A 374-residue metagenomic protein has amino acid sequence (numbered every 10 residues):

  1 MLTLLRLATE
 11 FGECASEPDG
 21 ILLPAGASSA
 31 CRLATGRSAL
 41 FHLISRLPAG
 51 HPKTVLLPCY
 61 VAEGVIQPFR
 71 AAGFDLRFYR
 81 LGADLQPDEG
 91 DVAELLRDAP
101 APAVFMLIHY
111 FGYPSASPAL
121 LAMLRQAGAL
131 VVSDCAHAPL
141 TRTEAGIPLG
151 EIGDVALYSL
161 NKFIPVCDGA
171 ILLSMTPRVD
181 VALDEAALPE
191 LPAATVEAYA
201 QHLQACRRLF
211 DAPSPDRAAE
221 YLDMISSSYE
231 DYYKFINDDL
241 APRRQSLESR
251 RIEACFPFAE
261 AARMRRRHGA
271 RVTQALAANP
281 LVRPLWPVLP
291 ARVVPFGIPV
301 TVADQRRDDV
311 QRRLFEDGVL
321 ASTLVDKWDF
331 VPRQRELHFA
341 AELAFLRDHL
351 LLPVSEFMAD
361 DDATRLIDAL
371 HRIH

Functional and structural regions predicted by a protein language model:
M1-H51, S249, E260, R372-H374: Conserved PLP-binding active-site segment in aminotransferase class I/II-type PLP enzymes
G20, P24-C31, V61, M106 (+1 more regions): PLP-dependent aminotransferase class I/II
I44, I66, V92-A93, S117-A122 (+2 more regions): Short amphipathic alpha-helical segments and helix-helix/interface helices
I44-R97: Conserved PLP-anchoring active-site segment centered on the Schiff-base-forming lysine
R70, M123-R125, F315: Anion (oxyanion) recognition and catalysis
D84-A182, S355: Active-site phosphate-binding strand-loop segment of PLP-dependent enzymes
